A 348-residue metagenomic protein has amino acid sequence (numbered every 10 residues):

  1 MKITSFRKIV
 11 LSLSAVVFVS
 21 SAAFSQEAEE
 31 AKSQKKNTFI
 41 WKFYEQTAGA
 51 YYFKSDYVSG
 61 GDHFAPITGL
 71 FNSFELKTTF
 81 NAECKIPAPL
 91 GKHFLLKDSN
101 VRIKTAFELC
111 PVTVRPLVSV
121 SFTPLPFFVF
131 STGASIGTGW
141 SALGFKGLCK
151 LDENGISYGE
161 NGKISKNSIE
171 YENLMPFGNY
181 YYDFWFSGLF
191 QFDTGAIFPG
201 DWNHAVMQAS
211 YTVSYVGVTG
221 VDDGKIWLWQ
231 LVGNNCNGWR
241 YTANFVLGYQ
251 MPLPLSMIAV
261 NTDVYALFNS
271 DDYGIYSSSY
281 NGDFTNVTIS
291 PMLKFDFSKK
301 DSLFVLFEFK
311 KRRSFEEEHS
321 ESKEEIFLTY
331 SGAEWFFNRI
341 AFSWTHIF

Functional and structural regions predicted by a protein language model:
M1-I40, Y330-A333, F337, T345-F348: Cleavable N-terminal export/targeting peptides
Q26-F43, L76-T78, A88-L95: Outer-membrane beta-barrel biogenesis signature
E30-Q34, F43-F64, P126-G248, P252 (+5 more regions): Outer-membrane pore/translocation modules
E45-Y51, A65-P66, D98-P111, R115-V118 (+3 more regions): Transmembrane beta-strand segments that form the barrel wall of outer-membrane beta-barrel proteins
T47-K92: N-terminal, Lys/Arg-enriched amphipathic/low-complexity engagement segments that precede the first folded domain
F71, K85-P89, L96-D98, T123-F127 (+3 more regions): Outer-membrane beta-barrel channels and translocator barrels
N81-K104, E108-L109, N161-S168: Short N-terminal edge-element motif at the start of the domain
F94-L117, S121-T123, F127, T138 (+2 more regions): Surface-exposed loop and membrane-interface regions of Gram-negative outer-membrane beta-barrel proteins
